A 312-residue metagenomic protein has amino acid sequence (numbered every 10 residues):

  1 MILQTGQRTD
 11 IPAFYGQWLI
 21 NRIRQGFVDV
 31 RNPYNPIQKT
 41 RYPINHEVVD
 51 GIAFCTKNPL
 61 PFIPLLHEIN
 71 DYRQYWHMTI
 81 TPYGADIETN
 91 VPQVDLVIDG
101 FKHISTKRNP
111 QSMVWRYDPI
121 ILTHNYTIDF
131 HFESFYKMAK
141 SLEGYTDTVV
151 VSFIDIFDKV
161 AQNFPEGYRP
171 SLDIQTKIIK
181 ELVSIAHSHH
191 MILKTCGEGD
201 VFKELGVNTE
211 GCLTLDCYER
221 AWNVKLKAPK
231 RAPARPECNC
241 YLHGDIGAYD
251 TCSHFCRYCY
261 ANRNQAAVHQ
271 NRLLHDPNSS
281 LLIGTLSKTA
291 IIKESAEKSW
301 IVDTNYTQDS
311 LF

Functional and structural regions predicted by a protein language model:
M1-I87, V94, F101-R108, Q265-F312: Conserved Radical SAM active-site core
R8-D10, K57, T79-Y83, D118-L122 (+2 more regions): Active-site beta-loop-alpha junctions enriched in small/polar residues
Y83-V91, P119-D129, N163-S171: Surface-exposed cleft-lining segments at the edges of enzyme active sites
L96-Q162, K180-G197: Conserved C-terminal portion of the radical SAM core fold that forms the substrate/S-adenosylmethionine-binding
V160-P165, R169-D245: A conserved mid-domain beta-alpha-beta active-site/ligand-binding segment of alpha/beta enzyme cores
M191-K194, V207-P229, Y241, N262-I283 (+2 more regions): Intrinsically disordered, low-complexity segments enriched in serine, threonine, and glycine
P236, G244-N264: Local cysteine-cluster metal-coordination motifs and their immediate loop/turn environment, predominantly Fe-S cluster
